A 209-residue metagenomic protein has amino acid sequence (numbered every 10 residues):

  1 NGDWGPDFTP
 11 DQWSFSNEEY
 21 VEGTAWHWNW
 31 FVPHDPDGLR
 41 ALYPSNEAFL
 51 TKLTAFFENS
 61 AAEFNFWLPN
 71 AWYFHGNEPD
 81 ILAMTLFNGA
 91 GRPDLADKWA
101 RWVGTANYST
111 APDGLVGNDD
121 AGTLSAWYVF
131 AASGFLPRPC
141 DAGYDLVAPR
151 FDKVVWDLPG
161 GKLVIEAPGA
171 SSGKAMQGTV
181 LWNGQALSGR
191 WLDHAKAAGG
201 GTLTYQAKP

Functional and structural regions predicted by a protein language model:
N1-R150, V154-V164, G169, A195-T204: Active-site core of glycosidic bond-cleaving carbohydrate-active enzymes
G169-P209: C-terminal beta-sandwich/jelly-roll accessory domains of carbohydrate-active enzymes
